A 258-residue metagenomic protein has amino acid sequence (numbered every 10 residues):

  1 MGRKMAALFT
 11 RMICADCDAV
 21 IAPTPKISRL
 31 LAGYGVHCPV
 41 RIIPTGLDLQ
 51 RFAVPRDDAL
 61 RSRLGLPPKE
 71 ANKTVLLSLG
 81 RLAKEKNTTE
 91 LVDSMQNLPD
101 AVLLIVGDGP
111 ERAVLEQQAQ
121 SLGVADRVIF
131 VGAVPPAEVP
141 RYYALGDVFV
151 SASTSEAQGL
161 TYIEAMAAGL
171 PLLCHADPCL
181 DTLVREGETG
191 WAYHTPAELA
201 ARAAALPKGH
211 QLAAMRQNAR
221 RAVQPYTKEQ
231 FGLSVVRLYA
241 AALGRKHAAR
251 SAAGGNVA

Functional and structural regions predicted by a protein language model:
M1-M12: Nucleotide-sugar donor phosphate/pyrophosphate-binding loop at the beta->alpha transition of glycosyltransferases
K26, G46: Carbohydrate-associated surface elements
A53-K69: A short helix/loop element that forms part of the nucleotide-sugar donor recognition site in Leloir-type
T74-N97, A101, P110-E116: A conserved mid-protein helix/loop that constitutes part of the nucleotide-sugar donor-binding site
A133-V134, R141-G146: Short alpha-helical donor nucleotide-sugar binding micro-motif in glycosyltransferases
T154: Aromatic "clamp/platform" in nucleotide-sugar-dependent glycosyltransferases that forms part of the donor/acceptor
P171-C174, V184: Short hydrophobic beta-strand element within catalytic cores of glycosyltransferases and related nucleotide-activated
E186-A197, A205-H210: Conserved acidic donor-binding segment of nucleotide-sugar-dependent glycosyltransferases
